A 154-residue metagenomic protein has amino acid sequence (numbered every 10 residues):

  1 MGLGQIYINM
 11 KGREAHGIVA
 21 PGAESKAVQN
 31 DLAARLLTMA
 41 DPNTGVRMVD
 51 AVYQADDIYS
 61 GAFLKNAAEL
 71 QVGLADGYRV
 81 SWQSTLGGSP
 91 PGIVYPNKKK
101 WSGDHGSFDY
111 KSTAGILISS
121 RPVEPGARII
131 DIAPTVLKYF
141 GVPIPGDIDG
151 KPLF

Functional and structural regions predicted by a protein language model:
M1-G22, Y95-F140: Substrate-binding rim/cap in mid-to-C-terminal beta-strand-loop elements of soluble/periplasmic
M1-G87, P134: Secreted, luminal/periplasmic, and some membrane-associated catalytic domains that remodel anionic oxygen-ester
I6, K151-F154: Active-site-proximal alpha/beta segments of enzymes that process anionic O-linked groups
D31-A33, R79, Y95-K100, V142: Glycine-rich loops and low-complexity Gly/Arg-rich segments that provide flexible linkers or classic glycine-based
T38, K138-P145: Short, well-ordered loop/turn and helix-capping segments at boundaries between secondary-structure elements and domains
L64, D109-K111, P145: A generic structural signal for short, solvent-exposed coil/turn residues that cap or connect secondary-structure
Q83-W101: Short, surface-exposed loop/helix-turn segments at secondary-structure junctions that function as lids/hinges flanking
I148: Active-site-proximal N-terminal segment of extracellular/periplasmic enzymes that hydrolyze or transfer
